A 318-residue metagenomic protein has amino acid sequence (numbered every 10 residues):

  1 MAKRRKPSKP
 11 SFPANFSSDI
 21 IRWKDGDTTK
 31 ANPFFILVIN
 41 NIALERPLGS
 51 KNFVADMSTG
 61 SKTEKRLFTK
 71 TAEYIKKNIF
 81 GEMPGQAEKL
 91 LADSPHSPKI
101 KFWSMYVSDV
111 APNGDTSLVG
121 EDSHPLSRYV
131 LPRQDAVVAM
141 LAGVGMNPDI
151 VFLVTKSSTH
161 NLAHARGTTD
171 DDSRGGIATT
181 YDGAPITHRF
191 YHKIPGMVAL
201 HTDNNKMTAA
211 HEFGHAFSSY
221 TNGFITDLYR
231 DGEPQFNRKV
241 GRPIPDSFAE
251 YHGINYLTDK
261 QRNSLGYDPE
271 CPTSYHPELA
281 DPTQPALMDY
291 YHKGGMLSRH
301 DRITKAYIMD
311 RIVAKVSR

Functional and structural regions predicted by a protein language model:
A2-P148, V154-R174, Y307-M309, V313: Propeptide-to-catalytic entry region of secreted or membrane-anchored zinc metalloproteases
F35-N40, K101-S104, I150-V154, M197-L200 (+2 more regions): Structural recognition of the beta-strand scaffold that forms the well-ordered cores of secreted hydrolase catalytic
T63-L67, T180-A210: Short pre-active-site segment immediately N-terminal to the catalytic Zn-binding motif
K70-E73, N204-H211, P282, A286: A structural signal for well-ordered alpha-helical segments within the folded catalytic domains of diverse enzymes
F80-P84, F213, F217, T221 (+2 more regions): Sec/Tat-exported extracytoplasmic proteins
E88-H96, Y191, P277-D281: Short, conserved catalytic or adaptor-binding loops enriched in Gly and charged residues
K206-M207, E212-R230: Catalytic Zn2+-binding segment of zinc metalloproteases
F224-R318: Replace "(M1/M4/M9/M12/WLM)" with "(e.g., M1/M4/M8/M9/M12/M26/WLM)" and add "not limited to" to clarify scope
